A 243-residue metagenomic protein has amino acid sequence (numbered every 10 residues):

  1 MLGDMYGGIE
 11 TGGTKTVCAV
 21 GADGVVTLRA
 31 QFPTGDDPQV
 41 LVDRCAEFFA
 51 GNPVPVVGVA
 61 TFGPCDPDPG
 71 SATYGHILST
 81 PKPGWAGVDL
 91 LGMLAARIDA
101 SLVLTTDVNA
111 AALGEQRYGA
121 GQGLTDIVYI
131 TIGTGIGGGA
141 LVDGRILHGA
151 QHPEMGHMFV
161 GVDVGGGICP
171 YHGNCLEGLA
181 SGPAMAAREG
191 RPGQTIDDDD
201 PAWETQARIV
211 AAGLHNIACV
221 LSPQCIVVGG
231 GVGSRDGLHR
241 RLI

Functional and structural regions predicted by a protein language model:
M1-V57, C65-T73, G92-A100, G114-D126 (+1 more regions): ATP-binding/phosphotransfer module of carbohydrate and carboxylate kinases, centering on a glycine-rich
E10, G58-F62, T105, Y129-G135 (+2 more regions): Short beta-strand segments
Q31-P33, K82, Q151, F159: Short clusters of small/polar residues that mark proteolytic maturation junctions
G35, V108-N109, G135-I136: Acidic, glycine-rich active-site loops and adjacent beta-strand->loop/helix elements that engage anionic groups
S71-A86: A charged helix-plus-loop insertion that forms the helical arch/lid used to bind and gate nucleic-acid substrates
W85-M93, E154, M158-G161: Short, acidic/small-residue loops that bind anionic groups at enzyme active sites
L104-G114: A glycine-rich, Thr/Ser-enriched phosphate-binding loop motif common to dinucleotide/cofactor-binding enzymes
L124-L176: Glycine-rich phosphate-binding loop of actin/hexokinase-like ATP-binding domains
